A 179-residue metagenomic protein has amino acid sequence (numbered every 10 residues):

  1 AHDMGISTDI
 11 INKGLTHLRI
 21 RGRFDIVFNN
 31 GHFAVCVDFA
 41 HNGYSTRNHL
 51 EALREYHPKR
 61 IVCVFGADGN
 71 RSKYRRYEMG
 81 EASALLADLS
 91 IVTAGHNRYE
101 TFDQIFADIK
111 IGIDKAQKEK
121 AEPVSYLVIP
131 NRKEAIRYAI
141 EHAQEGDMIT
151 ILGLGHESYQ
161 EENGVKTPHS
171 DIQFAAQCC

Functional and structural regions predicted by a protein language model:
A1-C179: ATP-dependent carboxylate-amine ligase
